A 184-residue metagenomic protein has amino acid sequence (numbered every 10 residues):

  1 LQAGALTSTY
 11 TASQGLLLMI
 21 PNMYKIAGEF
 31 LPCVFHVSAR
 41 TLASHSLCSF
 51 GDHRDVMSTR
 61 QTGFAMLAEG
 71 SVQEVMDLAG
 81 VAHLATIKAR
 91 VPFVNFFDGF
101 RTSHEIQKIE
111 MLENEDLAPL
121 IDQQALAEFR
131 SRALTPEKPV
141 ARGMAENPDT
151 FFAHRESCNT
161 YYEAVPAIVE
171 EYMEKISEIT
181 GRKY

Functional and structural regions predicted by a protein language model:
L1-S58, F64-I87: Thiamine diphosphate
G63-F64, S157: Active-site-proximal beta-alpha loop/turn segments in soluble metabolic enzymes
F93-Y184: Conformationally flexible catalytic loops at phosphate/diphosphate-handling active centers
